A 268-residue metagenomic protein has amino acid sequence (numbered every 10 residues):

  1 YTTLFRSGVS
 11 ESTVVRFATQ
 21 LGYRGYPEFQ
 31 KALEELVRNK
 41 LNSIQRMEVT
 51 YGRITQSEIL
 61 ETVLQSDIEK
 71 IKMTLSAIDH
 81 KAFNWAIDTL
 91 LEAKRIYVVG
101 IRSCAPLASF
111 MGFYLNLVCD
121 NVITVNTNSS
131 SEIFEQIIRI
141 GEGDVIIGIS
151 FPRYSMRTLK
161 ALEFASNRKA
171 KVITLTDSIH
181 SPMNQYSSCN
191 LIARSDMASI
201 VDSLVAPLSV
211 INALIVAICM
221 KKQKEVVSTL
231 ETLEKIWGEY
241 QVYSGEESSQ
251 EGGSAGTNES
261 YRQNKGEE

Functional and structural regions predicted by a protein language model:
Y1-L4: Short, small-residue-biased leader/transition segments that mark boundaries at the very start of proteins
R6-V9, T13-K81: HTH-adjacent hinge/linker in prokaryotic transcriptional regulators
V9, R24, E58, T62 (+8 more regions): Conserved active-site and cofactor/substrate-binding residues in soluble primary-metabolism enzymes
A32, L36, T89, T232-I236: Short acidic/histidine-centered micro-motifs embedded in hydrophobic/aromatic stretches that mark compact functional
K70, D79-K94: Glycine-rich beta-alpha loop segments
D88-S209, A213-K222: Glycine-rich phosphate-binding loops that contact phosphosugars or nucleotide phosphates
K224-E268: A short, charged, Gly/Pro-tolerant segment at domain boundaries
